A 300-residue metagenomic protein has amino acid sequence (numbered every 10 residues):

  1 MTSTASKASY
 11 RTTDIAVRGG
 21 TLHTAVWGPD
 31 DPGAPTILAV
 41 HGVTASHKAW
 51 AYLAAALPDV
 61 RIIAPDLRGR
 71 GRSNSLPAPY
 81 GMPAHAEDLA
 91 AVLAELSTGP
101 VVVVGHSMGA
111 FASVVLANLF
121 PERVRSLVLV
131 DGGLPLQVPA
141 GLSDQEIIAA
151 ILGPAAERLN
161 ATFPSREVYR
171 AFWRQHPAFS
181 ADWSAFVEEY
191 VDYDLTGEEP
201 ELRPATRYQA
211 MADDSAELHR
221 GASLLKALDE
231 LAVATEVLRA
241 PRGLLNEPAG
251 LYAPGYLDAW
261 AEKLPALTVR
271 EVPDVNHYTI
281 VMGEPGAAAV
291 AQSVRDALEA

Functional and structural regions predicted by a protein language model:
M1-I37, P58-V60, T98-G99, L134 (+4 more regions): Alpha/beta-hydrolase fold catalytic core
H23-S75: Conserved HGGG/HGGXW glycine-rich cap/lid loop of the alpha/beta-hydrolase fold
I63-V104, V281: Active-site loop/oxyanion-hole signature of alpha/beta-hydrolase fold enzymes
G99-L142: Conserved hydrolase catalytic core segment
V130-P164: A catalytic-pocket lid/entrance helix-loop region that shapes and gates access to the active site across common
N160-D214: Conserved alpha/beta-hydrolase catalytic His-Asp/Glu region
L195-K263: Conserved serine/cysteine hydrolase catalytic core
V272-P285: Catalytic histidine-centered segment of alpha/beta-hydrolase-like enzymes
